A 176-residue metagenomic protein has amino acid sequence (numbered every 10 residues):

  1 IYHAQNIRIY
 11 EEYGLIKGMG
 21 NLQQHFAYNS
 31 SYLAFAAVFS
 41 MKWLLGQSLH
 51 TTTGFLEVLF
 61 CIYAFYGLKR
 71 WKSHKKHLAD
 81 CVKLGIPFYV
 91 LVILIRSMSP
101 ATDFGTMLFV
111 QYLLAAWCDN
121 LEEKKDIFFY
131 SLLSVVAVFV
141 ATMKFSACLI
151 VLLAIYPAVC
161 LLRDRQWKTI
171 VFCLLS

Functional and structural regions predicted by a protein language model:
I1, Y89-L91, L174-S176: Transmembrane signal-anchor helices characteristic of membrane glycosylation enzymes that use polyprenol
I1-A79, S99: Active-site lumenal/periplasmic loops and adjacent helix-entry segments of GT-C-fold, multi-pass membrane
H3, R96-G105, T142, C148: Replace "multi-pass membrane enzymes" with "multi-pass membrane proteins
T51-L56, D80-I86, V92-W117: Multi-pass, polyprenyl lipid-linked donor-dependent membrane glycosyltransferases
K72-S73, V110-F129: Membrane-interface transmembrane helices that cradle and orient dolichyl/undecaprenyl
S73-K83, D126-Y130, T169-V171: Membrane-interfacial loop-to-transmembrane alpha-helix junctions, especially the N-terminal start
L94-I95, F129-F145, L149-Y156: Membrane-interface alpha helices of multi-pass inner-membrane proteins
I150-L175: Perimembrane helix-loop-helix junctions
